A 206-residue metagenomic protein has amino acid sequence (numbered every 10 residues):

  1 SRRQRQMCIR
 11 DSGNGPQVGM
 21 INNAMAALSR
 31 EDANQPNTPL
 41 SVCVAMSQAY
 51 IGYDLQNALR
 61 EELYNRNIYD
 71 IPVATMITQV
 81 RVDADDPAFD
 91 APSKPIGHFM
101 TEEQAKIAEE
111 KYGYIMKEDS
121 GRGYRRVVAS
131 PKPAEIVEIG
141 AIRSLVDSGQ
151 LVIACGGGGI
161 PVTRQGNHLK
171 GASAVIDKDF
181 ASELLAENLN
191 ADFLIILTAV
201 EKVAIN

Functional and structural regions predicted by a protein language model:
Q4-I9: Short, small-residue-biased leader/transition segments that mark boundaries at the very start of proteins
R10-M20, P72-I77, V152-C155, L194-V200: Short beta-strand segments at enzyme active-site cores
G15, G19-E31: Glycine-rich loop at the start of a catalytic domain that most often binds anionic cofactors/ligands
G19-A24, D85-A91, R164-N167, I205-N206: Short acidic, glycine/serine/threonine-rich loops at helix termini
L28-V152: Ligand-binding beta-strand-loop-alpha-helix segment within the catalytic cores of soluble metabolic enzymes
Q35, S144, K170-F193: Gly/Ser/Thr-rich active-site loops/lids in small-molecule metabolic enzymes that frequently grip phosphoryl groups
R122-A129, T163-A172: Short, basic, glycine/proline-bearing loop/turn elements
G159, T163, L189-I205: Glycine-rich phosphate/pyrophosphate-binding loops and their adjacent beta-strand/loop elements at enzyme active sites
